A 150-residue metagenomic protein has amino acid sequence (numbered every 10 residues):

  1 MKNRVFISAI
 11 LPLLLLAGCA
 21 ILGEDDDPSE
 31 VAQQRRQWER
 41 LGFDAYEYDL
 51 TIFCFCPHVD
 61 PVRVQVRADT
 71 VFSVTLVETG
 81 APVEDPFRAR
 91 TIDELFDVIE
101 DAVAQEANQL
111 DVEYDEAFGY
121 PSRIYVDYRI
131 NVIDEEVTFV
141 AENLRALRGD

Functional and structural regions predicted by a protein language model:
M1-A9: Bacterial N-terminal signal peptides that target proteins for export
L16-G18: C-terminal motif of bacterial Sec signal peptides marking the signal peptidase cleavage site
A20-G23: Bacterial signal peptide processing site
D27-G42: Extended, compositionally biased repeat/scaffold regions that form elongated interaction surfaces
L41-I52: A short, Trp-centered hydrophobic/proline-enriched beta-strand micro-motif
L50-R67: Short, solvent-exposed loop/hinge segments that bridge or flank secondary-structure elements
V66-N108: Mature extracytoplasmic domains of secretory-pathway proteins
E106-D150: Non-transmembrane domains of secretory- and envelope-associated proteins
